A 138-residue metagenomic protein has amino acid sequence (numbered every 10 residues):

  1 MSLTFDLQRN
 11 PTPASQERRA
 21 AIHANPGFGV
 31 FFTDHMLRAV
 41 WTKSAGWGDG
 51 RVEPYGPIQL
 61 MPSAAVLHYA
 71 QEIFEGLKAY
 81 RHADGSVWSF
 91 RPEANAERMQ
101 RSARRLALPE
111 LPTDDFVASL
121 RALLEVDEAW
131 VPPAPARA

Functional and structural regions predicted by a protein language model:
M1-A138: Conserved alpha/beta cores of soluble small-molecule-handling proteins
